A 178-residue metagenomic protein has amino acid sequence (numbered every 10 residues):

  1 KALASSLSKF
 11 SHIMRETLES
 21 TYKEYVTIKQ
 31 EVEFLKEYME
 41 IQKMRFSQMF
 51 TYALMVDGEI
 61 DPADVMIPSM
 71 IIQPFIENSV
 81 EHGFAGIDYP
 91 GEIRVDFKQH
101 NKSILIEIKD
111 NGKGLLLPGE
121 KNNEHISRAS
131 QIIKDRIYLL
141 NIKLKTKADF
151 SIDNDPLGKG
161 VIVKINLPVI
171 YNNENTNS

Functional and structural regions predicted by a protein language model:
K1-A148: Two-component histidine phosphotransfer core
V80, G112, L157, E174-N177: Intrinsic disorder/low-complexity detector
I93, V161-L167: Hydrophobic core positions in the C-terminal catalytic ATP-binding module
S103, G114-L116, G158-G160, Y171-N173: Residue-level signal for secondary-structure boundary sites
E107, H125, V169-I170, E174-S178: Hydrophobic alpha-helices of bacterial signal-transduction systems
E107, S151-I152, K164: Conserved active-site loop/cleft motifs that coordinate metal ions or position small ligands
D149-G160: A short beta-strand-to-loop micro-motif at the C-terminal edge of the catalytic HATPase_c
N154, I165-Y171: C-terminal beta-strand of the catalytic ATP-binding
